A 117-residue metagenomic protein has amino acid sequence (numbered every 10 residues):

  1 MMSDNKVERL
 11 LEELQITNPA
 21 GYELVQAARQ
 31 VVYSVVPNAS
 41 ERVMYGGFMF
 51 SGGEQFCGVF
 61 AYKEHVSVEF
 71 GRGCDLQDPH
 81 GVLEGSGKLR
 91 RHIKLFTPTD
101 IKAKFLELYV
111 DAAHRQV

Functional and structural regions predicted by a protein language model:
M1-V117: Charge-dense, helix-prone N-terminal extensions
